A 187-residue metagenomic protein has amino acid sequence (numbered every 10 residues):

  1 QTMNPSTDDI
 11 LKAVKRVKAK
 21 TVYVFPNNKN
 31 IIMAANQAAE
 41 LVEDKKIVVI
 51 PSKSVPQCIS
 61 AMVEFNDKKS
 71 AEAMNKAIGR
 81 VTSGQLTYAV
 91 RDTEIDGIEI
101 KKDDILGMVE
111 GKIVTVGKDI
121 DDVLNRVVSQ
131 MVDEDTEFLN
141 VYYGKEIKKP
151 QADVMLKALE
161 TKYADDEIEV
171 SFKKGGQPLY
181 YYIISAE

Functional and structural regions predicted by a protein language model:
Q1-E187: N-terminal loops that bind phosphate or other acidic moieties and the adjacent beta-alpha structural core
